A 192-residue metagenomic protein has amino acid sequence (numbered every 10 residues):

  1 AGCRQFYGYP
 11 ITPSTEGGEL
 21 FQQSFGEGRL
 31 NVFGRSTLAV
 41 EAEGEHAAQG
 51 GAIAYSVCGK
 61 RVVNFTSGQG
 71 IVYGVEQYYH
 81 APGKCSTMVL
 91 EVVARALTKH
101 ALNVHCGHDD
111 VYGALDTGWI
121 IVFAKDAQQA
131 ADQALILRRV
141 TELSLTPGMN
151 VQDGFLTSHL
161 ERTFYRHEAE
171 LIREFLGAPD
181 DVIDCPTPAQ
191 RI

Functional and structural regions predicted by a protein language model:
A1-G113, G118, L135, G154-F155 (+1 more regions): Thiamine diphosphate
F33, G44, D126-A127, I192: Intrinsic-disorder/low-complexity, polar/charged segments
F33-T37, G148-I192: Conformationally flexible catalytic loops at phosphate/diphosphate-handling active centers
D109-D110, D116, D126, D132 (+2 more regions): Acidic-enriched, low-complexity/disordered segments with a strong bias for Aspartate over Glutamate
V122-F123, Q128-R166: Conserved anion/nucleotide-ligand pocket segment
